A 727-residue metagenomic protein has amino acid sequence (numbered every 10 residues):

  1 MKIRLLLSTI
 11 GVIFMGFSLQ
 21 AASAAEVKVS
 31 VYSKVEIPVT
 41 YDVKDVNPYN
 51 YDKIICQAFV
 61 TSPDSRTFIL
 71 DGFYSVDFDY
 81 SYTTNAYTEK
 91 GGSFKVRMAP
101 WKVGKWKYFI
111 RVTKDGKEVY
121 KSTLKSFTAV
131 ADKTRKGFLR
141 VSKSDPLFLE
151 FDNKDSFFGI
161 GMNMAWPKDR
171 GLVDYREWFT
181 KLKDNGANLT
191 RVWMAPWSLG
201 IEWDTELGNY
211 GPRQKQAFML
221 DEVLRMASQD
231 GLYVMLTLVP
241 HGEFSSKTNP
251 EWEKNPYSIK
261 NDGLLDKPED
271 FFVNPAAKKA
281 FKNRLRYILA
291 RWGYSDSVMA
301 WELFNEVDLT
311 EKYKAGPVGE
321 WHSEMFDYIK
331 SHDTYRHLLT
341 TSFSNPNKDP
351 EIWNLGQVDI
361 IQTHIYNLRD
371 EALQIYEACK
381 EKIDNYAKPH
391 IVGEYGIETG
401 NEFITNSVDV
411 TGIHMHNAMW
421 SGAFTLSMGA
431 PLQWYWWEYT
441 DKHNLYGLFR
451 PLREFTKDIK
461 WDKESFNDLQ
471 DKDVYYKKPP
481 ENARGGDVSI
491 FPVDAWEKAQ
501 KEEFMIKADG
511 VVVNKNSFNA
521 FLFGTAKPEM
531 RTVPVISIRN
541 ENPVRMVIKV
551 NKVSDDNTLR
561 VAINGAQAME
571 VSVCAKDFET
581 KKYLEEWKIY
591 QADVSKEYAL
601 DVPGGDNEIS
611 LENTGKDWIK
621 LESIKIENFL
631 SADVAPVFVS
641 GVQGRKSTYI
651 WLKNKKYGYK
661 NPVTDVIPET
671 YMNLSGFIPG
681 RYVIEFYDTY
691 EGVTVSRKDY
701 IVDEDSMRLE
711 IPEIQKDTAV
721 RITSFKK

Functional and structural regions predicted by a protein language model:
S8-S18: Bacterial N-terminal signal peptides
V27-K28, D45-Y49, C56, E398-G400 (+8 more regions): Aromatic- and carboxylate-lined catalytic core of secreted/periplasmic carbohydrate-active enzymes
V39-Y41, F94-W101, Y598-L600, I711-E713: Short, hydrophobic beta-strand segments
D52, C56-Q57, L70-A129: Ligand-binding face of N-terminal immunoglobulin V-set domains in extracellular IgSF glycoproteins
I55, T113-D115, D132-A372, N385-Y386: Active-site mouth of glycoside hydrolases
D77-K95, E579-K596, D705: Aromatic sugar-binding surface patches on proteins that engage polysaccharides or sugar-phosphate polymers
G116-L147, F151, D699-I714: Extended, polar beta-sheet/loop recognition surfaces of beta-rich domains that mediate binding to diverse ligands
L232, R336, L355, D359-F455: Catalytic-core region of carbohydrate-active enzymes that cleave or remodel glycosidic bonds
